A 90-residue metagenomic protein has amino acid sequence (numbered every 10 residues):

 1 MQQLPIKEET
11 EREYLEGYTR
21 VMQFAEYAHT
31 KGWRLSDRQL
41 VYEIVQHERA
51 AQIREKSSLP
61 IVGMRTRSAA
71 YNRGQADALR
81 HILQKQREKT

Functional and structural regions predicted by a protein language model:
M1-R12, S58-L59, H81-T90: Short intrinsically disordered terminal tails
Q2, G17, L40-V41, R49 (+2 more regions): Generic short amphipathic/hydrophobic targeting helices enriched at N-termini, encompassing Sec-type signal peptides
Q2-E9, L40-V41, E48, R65-A70: Generic alpha-helical structural signal
R20-E26, Q46-R49, H81: Extended, non-membrane alpha-helical segments enriched in charged/polar residues
Y27-L35, I53-A69: Charged, low-complexity interaction regions
W33-I53, N72: Short amphipathic alpha-helical heptad-repeat segments
G63-T90: Charged low-complexity stretches with an acidic bias
